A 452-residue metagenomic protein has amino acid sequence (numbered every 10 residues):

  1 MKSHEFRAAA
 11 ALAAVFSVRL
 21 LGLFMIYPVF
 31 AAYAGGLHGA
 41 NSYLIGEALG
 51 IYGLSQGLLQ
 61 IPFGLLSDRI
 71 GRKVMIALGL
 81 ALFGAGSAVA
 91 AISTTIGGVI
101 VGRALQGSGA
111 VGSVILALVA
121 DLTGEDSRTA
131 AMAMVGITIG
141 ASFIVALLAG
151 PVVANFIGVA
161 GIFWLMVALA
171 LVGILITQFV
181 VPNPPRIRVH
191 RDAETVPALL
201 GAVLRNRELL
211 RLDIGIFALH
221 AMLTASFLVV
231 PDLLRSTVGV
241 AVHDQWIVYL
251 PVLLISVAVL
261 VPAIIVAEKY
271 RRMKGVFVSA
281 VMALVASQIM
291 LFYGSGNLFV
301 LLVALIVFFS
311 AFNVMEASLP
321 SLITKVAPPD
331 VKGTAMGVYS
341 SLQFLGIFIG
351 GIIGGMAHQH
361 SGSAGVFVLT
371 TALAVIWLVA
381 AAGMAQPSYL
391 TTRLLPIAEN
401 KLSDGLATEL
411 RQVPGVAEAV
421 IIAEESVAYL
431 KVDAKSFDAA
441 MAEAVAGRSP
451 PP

Functional and structural regions predicted by a protein language model:
M1-E5, P182-G215: Juxtamembrane intracellular "pre-TM" segments in multi-pass secondary transporters
P28-Y43, L228-D244: Short amphipathic helix-loop junctions that connect adjacent transmembrane helices in Major Facilitator Superfamily/SLC
L58-T94: Conserved MFS/SLC helix-loop-helix module at the cytosolic interface between two early adjacent transmembrane helices
Q60-G71, V259-R272: Helix-to-loop junctions at the C-terminal end of transmembrane segments in multipass secondary transporters
R69-G79, E268-V281: Cytoplasmic membrane-interface "Motif A"-like loop-to-helix N-cap segments of 12-TM Major Facilitator Superfamily
G102-I139: Cytoplasmic helix-loop-helix junction between adjacent transmembrane helices in 12-TM secondary transporters
V135-Q178: Helix-loop-helix hairpin linking two adjacent transmembrane segments in secondary transporters
A168-I187, W377-A385: C-terminal membrane-cytosol helix-exit motif in multi-pass small-molecule transporters
